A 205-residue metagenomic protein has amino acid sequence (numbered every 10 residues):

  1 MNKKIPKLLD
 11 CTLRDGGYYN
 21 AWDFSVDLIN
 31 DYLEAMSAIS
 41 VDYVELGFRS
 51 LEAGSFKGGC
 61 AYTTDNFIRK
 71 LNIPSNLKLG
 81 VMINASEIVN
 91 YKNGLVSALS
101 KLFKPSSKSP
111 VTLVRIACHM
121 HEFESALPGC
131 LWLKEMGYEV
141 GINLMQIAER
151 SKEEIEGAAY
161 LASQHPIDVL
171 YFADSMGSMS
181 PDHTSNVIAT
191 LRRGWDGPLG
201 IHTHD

Functional and structural regions predicted by a protein language model:
M1-D15: N-terminal amphipathic alpha-helix/helix-capping segment at the start of soluble metabolic enzymes
G16, M36, V114, L170: Conserved, mostly hydrophobic/aromatic
Y19: Metallocofactor- and cofactor-centric catalytic cores in central/energy metabolism, strongly enriched
D23, L144-E153, S178-P181, T203-D205: Active-site glycine- and acidic-residue-rich loops that bind and position anionic ligands or nucleotide-like cofactors
Y32-V41: A short, Lys/Arg-enriched amphipathic alpha-helix followed by its capping loop at the start of a domain
Y43, F48-L161: Active-site beta->alpha loop and helix N-cap motifs at the rims of alpha/beta catalytic domains
V169-D205: Catalytic alpha/beta core domains of metabolic enzymes, predominantly
